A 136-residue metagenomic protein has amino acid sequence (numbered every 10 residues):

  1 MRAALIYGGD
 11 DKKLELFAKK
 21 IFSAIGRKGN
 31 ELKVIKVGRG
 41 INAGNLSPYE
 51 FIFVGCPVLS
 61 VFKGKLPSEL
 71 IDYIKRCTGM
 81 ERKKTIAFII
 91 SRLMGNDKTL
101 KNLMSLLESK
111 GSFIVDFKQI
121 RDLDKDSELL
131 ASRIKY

Functional and structural regions predicted by a protein language model:
A3-G9, K13-V37, G44-Y136: FMN-binding flavodoxin-like domain, especially the glycine-rich phosphate-binding loop
